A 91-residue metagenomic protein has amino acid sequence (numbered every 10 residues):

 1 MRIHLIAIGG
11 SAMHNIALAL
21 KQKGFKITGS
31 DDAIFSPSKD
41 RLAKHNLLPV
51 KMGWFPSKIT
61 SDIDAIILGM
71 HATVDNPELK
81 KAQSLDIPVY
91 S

Functional and structural regions predicted by a protein language model:
M1-S91: N-terminal leader/targeting and accessory segments in enzymes
